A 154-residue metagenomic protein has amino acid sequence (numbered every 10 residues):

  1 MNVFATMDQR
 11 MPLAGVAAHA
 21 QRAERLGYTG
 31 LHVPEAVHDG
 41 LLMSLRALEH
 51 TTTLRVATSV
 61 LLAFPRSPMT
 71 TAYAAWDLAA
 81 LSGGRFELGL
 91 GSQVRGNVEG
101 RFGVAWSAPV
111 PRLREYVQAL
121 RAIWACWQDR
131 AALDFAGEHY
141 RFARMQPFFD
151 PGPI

Functional and structural regions predicted by a protein language model:
M1-T58, F64: N-terminal beta1-alpha1-beta2 module of alpha/beta enzyme domains
F4, S59, R101-A105: Short amphipathic alpha-helical segments at helix-loop
A20, L45-H50, T71-Y73, G103-S107: General N-terminal targeting signals
V37-H38, V60-M69, S92-G96: Acidic, glycine-rich active-site loops and adjacent beta-strand->loop/helix elements that engage anionic groups
A72-I154: Internal, glycine-rich beta/alpha segment that forms the wall or movable "lid" of small-molecule/cofactor binding
